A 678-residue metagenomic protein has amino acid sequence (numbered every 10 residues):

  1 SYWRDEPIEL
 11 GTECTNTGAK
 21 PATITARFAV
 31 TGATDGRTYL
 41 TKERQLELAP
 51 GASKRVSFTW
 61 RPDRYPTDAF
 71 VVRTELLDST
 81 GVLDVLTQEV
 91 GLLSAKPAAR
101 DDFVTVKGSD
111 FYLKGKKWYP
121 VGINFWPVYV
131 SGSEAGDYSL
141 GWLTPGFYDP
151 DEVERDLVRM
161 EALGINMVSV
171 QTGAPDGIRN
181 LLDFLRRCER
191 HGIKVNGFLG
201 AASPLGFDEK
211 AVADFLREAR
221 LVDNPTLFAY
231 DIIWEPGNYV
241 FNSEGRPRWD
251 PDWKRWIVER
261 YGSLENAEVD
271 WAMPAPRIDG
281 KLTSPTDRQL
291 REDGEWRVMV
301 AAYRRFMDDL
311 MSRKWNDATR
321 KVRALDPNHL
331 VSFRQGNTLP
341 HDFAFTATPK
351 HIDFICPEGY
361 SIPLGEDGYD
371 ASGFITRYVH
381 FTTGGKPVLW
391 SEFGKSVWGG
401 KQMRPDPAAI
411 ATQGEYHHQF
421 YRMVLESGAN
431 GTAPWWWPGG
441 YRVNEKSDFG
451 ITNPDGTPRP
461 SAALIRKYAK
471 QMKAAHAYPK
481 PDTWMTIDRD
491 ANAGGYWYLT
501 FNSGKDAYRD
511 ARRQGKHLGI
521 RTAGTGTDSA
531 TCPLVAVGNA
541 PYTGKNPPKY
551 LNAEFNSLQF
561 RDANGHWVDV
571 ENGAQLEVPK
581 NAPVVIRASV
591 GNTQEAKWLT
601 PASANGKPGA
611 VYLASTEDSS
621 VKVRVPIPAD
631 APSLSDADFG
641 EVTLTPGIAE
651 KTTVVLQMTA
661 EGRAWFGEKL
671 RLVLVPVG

Functional and structural regions predicted by a protein language model:
S1-E6, L576-A582: Short, solvent-exposed loop/linker segments at the N-terminal edge of repeated beta-sheet extracellular domains
D35-R64, S619-I648: Intrinsically disordered, low-complexity Pro/Gly/Ser/Thr-rich segments with frequent PxxP/GP/PP motifs and embedded
R64-E89, P608-Y612, I648-P676: Terminal connector regions
V90, A99-G197, D208-R217, V388-S391: Active-site-adjacent substrate/metal-binding segments within catalytic domains of carbohydrate-active enzymes
Y230-T346: Polysaccharide-binding and catalytic clefts of secreted carbohydrate-active enzymes
G245-P251, P434-P548: Aromatic-rich peripheral "rim/lid" segments of glycoside hydrolase catalytic domains that contact and position glycan
D287-R304, E358-Y360, R377-H417, W437-T452: Active-site clefts of carbohydrate-active enzymes
R305, D309-R320, A324-M403, N430 (+1 more regions): Glycoside hydrolase catalytic-domain groove-lining segments
